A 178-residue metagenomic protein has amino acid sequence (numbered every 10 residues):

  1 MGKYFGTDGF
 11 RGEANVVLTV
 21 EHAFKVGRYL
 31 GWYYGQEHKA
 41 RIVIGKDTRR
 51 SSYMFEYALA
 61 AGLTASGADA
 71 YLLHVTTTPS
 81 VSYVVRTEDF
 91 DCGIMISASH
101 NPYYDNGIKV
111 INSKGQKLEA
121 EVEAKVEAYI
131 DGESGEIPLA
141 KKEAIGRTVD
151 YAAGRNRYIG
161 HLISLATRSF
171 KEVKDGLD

Functional and structural regions predicted by a protein language model:
M1-L18: N-terminal amphipathic/basic leader segments beginning at the initiator methionine
G6, H22-V26, F55, L59 (+4 more regions): General structural feature for long, well-ordered alpha-helical segments within catalytic domains of soluble enzymes
G12, A23, G27-G31, G62 (+2 more regions): Glycine-centered structural positions embedded in regular secondary structure
V17-E21, R50: Glycine- and acidic-residue-enriched helix-capping/strand-helix junction motifs
G27-I42, T167-K174: Glycine-rich phosphate/diphosphate-binding loops that line cofactor/substrate pockets in enzymes
Y29-W32, A61, A65, A128 (+2 more regions): A generic structural signal for well-ordered alpha-helical segments enriched in polar/charged residues
G31, E37-K114: Ferredoxin-reductase
I108-D178: Gly/Ser/Thr-enriched, mixed-charge loops and adjacent short helices that form phosphate/oxyanion-binding elements
